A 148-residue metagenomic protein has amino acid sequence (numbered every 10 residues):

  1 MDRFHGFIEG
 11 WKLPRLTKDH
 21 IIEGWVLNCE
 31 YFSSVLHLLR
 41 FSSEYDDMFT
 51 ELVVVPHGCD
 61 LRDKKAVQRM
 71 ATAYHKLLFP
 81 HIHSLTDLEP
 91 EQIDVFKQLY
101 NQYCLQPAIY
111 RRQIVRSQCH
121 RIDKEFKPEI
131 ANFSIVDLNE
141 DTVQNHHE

Functional and structural regions predicted by a protein language model:
M1-E148: C-terminal regulatory/interaction module of P-loop NTP-utilizing enzymes
